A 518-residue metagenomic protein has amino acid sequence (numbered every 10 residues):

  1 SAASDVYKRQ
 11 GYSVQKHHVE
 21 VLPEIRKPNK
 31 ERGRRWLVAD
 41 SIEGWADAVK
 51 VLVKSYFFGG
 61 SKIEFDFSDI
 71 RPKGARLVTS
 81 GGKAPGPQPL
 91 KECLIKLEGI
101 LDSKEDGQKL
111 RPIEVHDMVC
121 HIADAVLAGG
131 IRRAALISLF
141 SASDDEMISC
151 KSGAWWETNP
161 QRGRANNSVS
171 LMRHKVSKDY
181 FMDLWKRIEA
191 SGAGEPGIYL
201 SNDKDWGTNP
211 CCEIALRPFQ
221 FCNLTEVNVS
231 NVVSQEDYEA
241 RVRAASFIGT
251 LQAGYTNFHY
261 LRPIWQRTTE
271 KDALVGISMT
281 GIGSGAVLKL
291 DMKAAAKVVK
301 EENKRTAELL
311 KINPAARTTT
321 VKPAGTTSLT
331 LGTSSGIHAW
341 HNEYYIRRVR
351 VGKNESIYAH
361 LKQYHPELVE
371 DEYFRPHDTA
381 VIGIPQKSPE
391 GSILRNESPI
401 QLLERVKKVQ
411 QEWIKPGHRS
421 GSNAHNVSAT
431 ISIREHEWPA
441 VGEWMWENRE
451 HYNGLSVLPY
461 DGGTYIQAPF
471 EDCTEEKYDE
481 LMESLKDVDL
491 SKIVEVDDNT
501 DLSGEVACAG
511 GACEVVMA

Functional and structural regions predicted by a protein language model:
S1, I42-V53, V126, G130-R133 (+5 more regions): Conserved phosphate/anionic-ligand binding catalytic regions in large, soluble enzymes, centered on
A2-Y7: Short, small-residue-biased leader/transition segments that mark boundaries at the very start of proteins
R32-R34, D66, R71-K109, D237 (+2 more regions): A structural-propensity feature for long, helix-poor, extended segments
G33-L37, S41-V53, Q88-A125, L184-R187 (+1 more regions): Alpha/propeptide regions of enzymes that mature by internal proteolysis
K62-E64, K104-D117, V126-S138, G254-E270 (+5 more regions): Flexible, glycine/charged-enriched surface loops at secondary-structure junctions
I131-K175, T256-Q266, M279-P323: Internal maturation/activation junctions in enzymes
I188-S191, G197-L261, K271, P323 (+1 more regions): Catalytic alpha/beta core of large soluble enzyme barrels
T500-A518: Short acidic, low-complexity intrinsically disordered linear motifs used for protein-protein interactions
